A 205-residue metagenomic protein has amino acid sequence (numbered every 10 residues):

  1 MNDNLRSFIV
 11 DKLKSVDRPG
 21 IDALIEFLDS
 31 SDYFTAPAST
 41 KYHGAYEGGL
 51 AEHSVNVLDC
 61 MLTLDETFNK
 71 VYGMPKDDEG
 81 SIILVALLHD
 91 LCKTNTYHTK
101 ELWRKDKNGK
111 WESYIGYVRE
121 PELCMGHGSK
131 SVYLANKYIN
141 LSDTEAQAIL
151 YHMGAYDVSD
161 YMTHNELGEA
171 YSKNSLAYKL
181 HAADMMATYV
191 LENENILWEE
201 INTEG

Functional and structural regions predicted by a protein language model:
M1-D106, W111: Acidic/His-rich, divalent-metal-binding segments that scaffold phosphate/diphosphate chemistry
M74-E199: Divalent metal-dependent catalytic cores for phosphoryl transfer on phosphate-bearing substrates
T203-G205: Short acidic DE-rich linear segments
